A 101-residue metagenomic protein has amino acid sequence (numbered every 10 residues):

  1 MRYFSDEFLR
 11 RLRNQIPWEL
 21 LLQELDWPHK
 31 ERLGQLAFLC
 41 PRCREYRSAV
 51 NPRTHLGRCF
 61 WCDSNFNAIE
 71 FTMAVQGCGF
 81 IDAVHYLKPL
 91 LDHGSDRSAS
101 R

Functional and structural regions predicted by a protein language model:
M1-R101: N-terminal structured subdomain of primase-like DNA metabolism proteins
